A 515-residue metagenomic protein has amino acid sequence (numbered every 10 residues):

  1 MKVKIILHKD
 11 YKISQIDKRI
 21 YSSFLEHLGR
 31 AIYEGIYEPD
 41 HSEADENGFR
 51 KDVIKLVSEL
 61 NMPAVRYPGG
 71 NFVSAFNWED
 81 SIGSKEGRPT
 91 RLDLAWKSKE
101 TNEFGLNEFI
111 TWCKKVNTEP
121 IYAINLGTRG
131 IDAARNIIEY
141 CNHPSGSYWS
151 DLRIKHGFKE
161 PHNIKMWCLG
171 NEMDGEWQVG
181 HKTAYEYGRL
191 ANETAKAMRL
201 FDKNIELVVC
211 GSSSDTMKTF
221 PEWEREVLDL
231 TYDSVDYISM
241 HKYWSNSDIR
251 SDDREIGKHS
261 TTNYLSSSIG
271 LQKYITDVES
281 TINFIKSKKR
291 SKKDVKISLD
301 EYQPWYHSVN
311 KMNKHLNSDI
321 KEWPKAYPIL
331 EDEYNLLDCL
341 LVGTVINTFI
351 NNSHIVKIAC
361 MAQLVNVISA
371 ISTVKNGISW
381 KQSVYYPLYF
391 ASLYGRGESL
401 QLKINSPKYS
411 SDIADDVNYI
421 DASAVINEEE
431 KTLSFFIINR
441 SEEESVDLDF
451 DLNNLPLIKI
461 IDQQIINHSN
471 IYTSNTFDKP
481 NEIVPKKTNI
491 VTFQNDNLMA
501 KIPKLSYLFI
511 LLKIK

Functional and structural regions predicted by a protein language model:
M1-W223, L228-Y237, S268-Q272, T276-K515: Non-catalytic accessory regions flanking glycosidase/transglycosidase catalytic cores in CAZymes
K242-N263: Active-site His/acidic residue clusters
